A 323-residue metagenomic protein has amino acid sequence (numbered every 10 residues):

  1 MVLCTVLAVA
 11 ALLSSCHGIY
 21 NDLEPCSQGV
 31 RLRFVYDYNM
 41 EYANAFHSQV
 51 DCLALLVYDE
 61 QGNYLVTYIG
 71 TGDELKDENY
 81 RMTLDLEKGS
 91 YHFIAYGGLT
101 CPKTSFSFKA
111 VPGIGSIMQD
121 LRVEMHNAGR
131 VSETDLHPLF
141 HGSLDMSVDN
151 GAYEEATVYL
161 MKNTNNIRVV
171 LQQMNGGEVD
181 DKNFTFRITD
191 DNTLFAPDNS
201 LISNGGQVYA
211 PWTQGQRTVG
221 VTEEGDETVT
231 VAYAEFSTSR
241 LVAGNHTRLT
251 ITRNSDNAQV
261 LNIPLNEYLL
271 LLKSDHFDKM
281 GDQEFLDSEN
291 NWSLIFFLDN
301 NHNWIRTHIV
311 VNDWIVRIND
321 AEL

Functional and structural regions predicted by a protein language model:
M1-L3: Bacterial N-terminal signal peptides that target proteins for export
L12-S15: C-terminal motif of bacterial Sec signal peptides marking the signal peptidase cleavage site
G18-V111, K273-L323: Acidic/polar, low-complexity intrinsically disordered N-terminal segments immediately downstream of a Sec signal
L53-F108, D180-D275, L323: Tryptophan-paired
T67-K162: Short, low-hydrophobicity acidic/polar segments
M118-K162, I263-L323: Extracellular beta-sheet/turn segments enriched in Thr/Pro/Gly and aliphatic residues
N127-D226: A sequence/structural signal for flexible, mid-protein segments enriched in small/helix-disrupting residues
